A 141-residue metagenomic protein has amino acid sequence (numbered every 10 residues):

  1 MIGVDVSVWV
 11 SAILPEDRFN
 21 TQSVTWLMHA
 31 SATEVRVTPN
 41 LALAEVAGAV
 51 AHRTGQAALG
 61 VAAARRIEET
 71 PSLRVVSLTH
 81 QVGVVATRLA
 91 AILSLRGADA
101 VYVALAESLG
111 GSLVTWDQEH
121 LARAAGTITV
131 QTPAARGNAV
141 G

Functional and structural regions predicted by a protein language model:
M1, L43, V75-V76, V103-G141: Acidic, PIN/NYN-like endoribonuclease modules and their adjacent C-terminal/linker elements
M1-T38, H52-A62, Q118, A135-G141: Short, well-structured N-terminal submotif of metal-dependent ribonuclease cores
V6, H80, D99-A100: Conserved glycosyltransferase catalytic-site signature
V8-W9, E45-A49, R66, T70 (+1 more regions): A general alpha-helix detector
P15, V61-I92: Acidic catalytic patch
A32-T33, T70, L109: Structured helix-beta-strand junction loops
P39, A98, W116: Replace "coordinates the UDP/GDP/TDP-sugar" with "coordinates nucleotide-activated sugar donors
G48-H52, A91, E107-S108: Short glycine/serine- and small hydrophobic-enriched flexible loop segments
